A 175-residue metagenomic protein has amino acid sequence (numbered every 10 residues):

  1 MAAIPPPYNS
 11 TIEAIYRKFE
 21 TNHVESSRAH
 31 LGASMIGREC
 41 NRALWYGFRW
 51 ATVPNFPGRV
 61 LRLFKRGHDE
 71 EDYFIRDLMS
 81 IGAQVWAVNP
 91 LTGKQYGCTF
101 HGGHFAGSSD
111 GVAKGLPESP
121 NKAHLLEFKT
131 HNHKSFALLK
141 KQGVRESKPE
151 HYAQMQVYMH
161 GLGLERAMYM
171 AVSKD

Functional and structural regions predicted by a protein language model:
M1-L125, N132-R145, P149: Metal-dependent nuclease catalytic cores that hydrolyze phosphodiester bonds in DNA/RNA, characterized by
I4-P6, L138-Y152, V157-D175: Metal-dependent nuclease catalytic regions and adjoining charged, substrate-binding loops involved in nucleic-acid end
N121-F128, E165-Y169: Conserved active-site beta-strand-loop modules that form the wall/rim of enzyme catalytic pockets and either contain
T130-N132, S173-K174: A short beta-strand motif that forms part of the nucleic acid-binding face of small beta-barrel RNA-binding folds
